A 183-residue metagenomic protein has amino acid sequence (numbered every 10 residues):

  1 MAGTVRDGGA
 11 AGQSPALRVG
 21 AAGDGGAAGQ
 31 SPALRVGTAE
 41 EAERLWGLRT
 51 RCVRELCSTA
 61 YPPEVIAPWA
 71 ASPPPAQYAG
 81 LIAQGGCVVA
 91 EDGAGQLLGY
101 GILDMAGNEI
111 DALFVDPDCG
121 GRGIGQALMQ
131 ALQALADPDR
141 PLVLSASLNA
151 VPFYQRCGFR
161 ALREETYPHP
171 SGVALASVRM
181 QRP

Functional and structural regions predicted by a protein language model:
A2-A28: Intrinsically disordered, low-complexity linker/propeptide segments enriched in Ser/Thr/Gly/Pro and acidic residues
A2-G3, L144-P152, R160-P183: C-terminal "cap" of GNAT-fold acetyltransferases
G8-G9, R18-A21, P32-G47: A short beta-loop-alpha structural element at the N-terminal edge of CoA-dependent acyl/N-acetyltransferase catalytic
T50-A76: Conserved GNAT-fold acetyl-CoA-binding loop/helix
P73-V89, E109: A short helix-loop-beta-strand connector motif used in the catalytic cores of GNAT acetyltransferases and, in some
V89, G95-D104, E109-F114: Conserved beta-strand in the GNAT
I110, P141-A146: Conserved hydrophobic beta-strand within the GNAT/NAT acetyltransferase core sheet that lines the active-site cleft
V115, G121-A134: Conserved acetyl-CoA-binding loop-helix of GNAT-fold acetyltransferases
